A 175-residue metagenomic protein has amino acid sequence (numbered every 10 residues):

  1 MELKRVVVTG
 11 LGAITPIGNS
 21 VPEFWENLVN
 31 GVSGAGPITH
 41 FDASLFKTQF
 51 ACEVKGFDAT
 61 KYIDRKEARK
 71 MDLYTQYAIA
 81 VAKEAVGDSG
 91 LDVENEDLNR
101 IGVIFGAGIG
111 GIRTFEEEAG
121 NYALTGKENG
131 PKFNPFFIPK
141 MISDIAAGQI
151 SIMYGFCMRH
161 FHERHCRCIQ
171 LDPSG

Functional and structural regions predicted by a protein language model:
M1-R159, Q170-P173: Conserved "HGTGT" condensation-loop signature of ketosynthase/thiolase-family condensing enzymes that catalyze
R164: Active-site histidine-anchored catalytic micro-motif
